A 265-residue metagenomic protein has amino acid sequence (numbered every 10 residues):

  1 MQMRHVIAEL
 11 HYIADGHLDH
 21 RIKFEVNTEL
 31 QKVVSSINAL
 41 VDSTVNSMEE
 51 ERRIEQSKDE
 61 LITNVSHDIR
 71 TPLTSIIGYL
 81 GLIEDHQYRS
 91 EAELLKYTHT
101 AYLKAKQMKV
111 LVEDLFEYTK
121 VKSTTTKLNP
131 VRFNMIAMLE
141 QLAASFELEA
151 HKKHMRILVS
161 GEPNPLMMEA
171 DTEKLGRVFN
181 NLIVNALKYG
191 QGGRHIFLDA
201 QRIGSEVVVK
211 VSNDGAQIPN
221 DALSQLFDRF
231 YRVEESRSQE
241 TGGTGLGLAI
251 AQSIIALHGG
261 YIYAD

Functional and structural regions predicted by a protein language model:
Q2-Y12, R21-A39: HAMP signal relay modules and closely related sensory coiled-coil linkers that couple transmembrane inputs to cytosolic
N129-A144: A conserved beta-strand-to-alpha-helix junction within the catalytic ATP-binding
N129-R132, H151, R156-L166: Conserved catalytic submotifs in the C-terminal HATPase_c
A186-L187: Short helix-loop "hinge" at the ATP-lid/N-box region of the Bergerat-fold HATPase_c
G193-S205: Short beta-strand/loop element within the Bergerat-fold HATPase_c
I218-R232: Short conserved segment of the HATPase_c
G259-G260: Conserved glycine-rich
